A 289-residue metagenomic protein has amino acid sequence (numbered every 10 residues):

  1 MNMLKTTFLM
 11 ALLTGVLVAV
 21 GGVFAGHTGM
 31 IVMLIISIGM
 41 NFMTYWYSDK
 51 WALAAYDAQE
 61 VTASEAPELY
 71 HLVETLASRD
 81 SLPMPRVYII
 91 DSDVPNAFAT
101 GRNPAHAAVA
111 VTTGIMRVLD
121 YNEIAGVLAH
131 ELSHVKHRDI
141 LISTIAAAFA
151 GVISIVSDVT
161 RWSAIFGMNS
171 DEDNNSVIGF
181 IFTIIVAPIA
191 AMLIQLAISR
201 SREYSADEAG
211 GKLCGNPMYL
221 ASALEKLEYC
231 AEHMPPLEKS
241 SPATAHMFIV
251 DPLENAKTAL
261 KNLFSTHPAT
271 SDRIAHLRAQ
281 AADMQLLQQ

Functional and structural regions predicted by a protein language model:
N2-A11, M43-I178, I189-Q289: Polar-ligand-bearing catalytic/cofactor-coordination segments of membrane-embedded or membrane-tethered inner-membrane
T14-V18, F42: Alpha-helical transmembrane segments
V18-G29: Short, hydrophobic transmembrane alpha-helix segments
G29-M40: Hydrophobic core segments of alpha-helical transmembrane domains in multi-pass membrane proteins
I184-I185: Hydrophobic alpha-helical transmembrane segments of integral membrane proteins, especially lipid-exposed positions
